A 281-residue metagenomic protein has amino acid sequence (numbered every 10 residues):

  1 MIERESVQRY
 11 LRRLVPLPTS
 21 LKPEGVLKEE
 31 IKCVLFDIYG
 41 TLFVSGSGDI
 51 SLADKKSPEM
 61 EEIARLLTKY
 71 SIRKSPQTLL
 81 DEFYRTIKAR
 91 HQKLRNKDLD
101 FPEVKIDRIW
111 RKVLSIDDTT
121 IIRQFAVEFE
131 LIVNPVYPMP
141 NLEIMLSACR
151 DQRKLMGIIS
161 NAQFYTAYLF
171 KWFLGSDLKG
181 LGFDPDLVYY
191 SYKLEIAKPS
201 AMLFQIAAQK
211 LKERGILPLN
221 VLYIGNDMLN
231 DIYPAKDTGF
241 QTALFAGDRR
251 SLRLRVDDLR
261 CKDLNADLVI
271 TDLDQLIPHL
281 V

Functional and structural regions predicted by a protein language model:
M1-V34, R73-Q77, E143, S147 (+2 more regions): Asp-based, Mg2+/Mn2+-dependent phosphohydrolase catalytic module
L27-I50: Asp-based phosphoryl-transfer active-site loop
E30, L99-K105, E130-I158: Short, acidic loop-to-helix structural element flanking the phosphoryl-transfer center in phosphate-processing enzymes
G46-P58, N96-L99, A167-G175, R253-R255: Short, flexible/disordered intra-domain loops and linkers
I50, I132-V133, P218-L219: Short, contiguous strand/loop micro-motifs
K55, D98, N134, E195-I196 (+1 more regions): Pocket-edge positions in alpha/beta enzyme catalytic cores
K56-I63, F204: Amphipathic alpha-helical segments in well-structured domains
E61-V127: A metal-dependent, Asp-based hydrolase signature
